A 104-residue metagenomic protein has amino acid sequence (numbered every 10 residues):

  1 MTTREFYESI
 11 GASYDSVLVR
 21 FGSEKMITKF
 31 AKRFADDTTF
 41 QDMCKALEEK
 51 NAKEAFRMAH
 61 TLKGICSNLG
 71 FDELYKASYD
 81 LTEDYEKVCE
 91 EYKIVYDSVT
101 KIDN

Functional and structural regions predicted by a protein language model:
T3-E5: Amphipathic alpha-helical interface elements
S9-T61, E86-N104: Long, amphipathic alpha-helical coiled-coil segments characteristic of histidine-phosphotransfer scaffolds
A55, L74-Y75: Solenoid-repeat scaffolds in large eukaryotic assemblies
G64: Glycine-rich phosphate/pyrophosphate-binding beta-alpha loops
K76-D84: Hydrophobic, amphipathic alpha-helical faces that serve as interaction scaffolds
